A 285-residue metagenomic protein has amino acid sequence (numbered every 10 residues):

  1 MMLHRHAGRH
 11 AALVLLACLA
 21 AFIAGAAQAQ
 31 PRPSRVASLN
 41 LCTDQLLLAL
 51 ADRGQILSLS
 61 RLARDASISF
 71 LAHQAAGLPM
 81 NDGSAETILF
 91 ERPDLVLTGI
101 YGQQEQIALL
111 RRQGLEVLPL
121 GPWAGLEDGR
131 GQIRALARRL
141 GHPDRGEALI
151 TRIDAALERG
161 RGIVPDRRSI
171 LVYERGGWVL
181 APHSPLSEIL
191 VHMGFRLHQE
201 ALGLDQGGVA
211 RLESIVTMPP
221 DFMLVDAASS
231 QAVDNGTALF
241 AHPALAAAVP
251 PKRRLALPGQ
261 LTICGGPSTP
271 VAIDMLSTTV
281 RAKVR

Functional and structural regions predicted by a protein language model:
A11-I23: Bacterial N-terminal signal peptides
A26-P31: Boundary at the C-terminal end of the N-terminal hydrophobic targeting segment
S34-R35, E127-R138, E147, E158 (+1 more regions): Structured C-terminal subdomain patch of bacterial secreted/periplasmic proteins
R35-L47, R145-F195: Basic- and aromatic-lined ligand-binding clefts that recognize polyanionic substrates
R35-Y101, Q106, H198: A short, structured surface patch at a secondary-structure boundary
S60, A66, P185-G207, A227 (+1 more regions): His/Asp/Glu-enriched short active-site or ligand-binding loop at hydrolase and phosphoryl-transfer sites
A85-P93, V209-P219: Short helices/loops that flank or line small-molecule/ion binding pockets
E105, G121-R134, S169-E188, Q231-A232: Extracytoplasmic ligand-binding site segments that recognize negatively charged/polar headgroups
